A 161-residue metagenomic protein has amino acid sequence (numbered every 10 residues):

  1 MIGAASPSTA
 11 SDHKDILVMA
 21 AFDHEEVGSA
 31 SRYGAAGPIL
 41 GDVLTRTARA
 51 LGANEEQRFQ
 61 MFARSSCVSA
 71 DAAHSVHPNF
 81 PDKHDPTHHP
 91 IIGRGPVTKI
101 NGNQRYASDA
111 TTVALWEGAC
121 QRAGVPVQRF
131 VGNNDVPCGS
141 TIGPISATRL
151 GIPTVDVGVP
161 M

Functional and structural regions predicted by a protein language model:
M1-G28: Alpha-helical metal-binding/catalytic segments enriched in His/Glu/Asp
M1-S6, G41, T45, V113 (+2 more regions): Predominant activation on well-ordered alpha-helical scaffold segments within soluble catalytic domains
S6-D15, A50-M61, R122-P126, P153: Secondary-structure transition/capping motifs at alpha-helix termini and the adjoining loop/turn into the next element
S11-I16, G34-G41, A110, V136: Conserved structured core elements
K14-H24, F59-V68, F130-N133: Beta-strand segments within the central parallel beta-sheet cores of soluble alpha/beta enzyme folds
A30-A35, Q104-A107: Alpha-helix capping and helix-loop boundary segments enriched in small/acidic/polar residues
R32-G95, K99: A glycine- and small/hydrophobic-rich beta-loop-beta segment that serves as a flexible "lid/hinge" or phosphate-binding
A73-P160: Active-site-adjacent substrate-binding region of metalloamidase/peptidase-like peptide-processing proteins
